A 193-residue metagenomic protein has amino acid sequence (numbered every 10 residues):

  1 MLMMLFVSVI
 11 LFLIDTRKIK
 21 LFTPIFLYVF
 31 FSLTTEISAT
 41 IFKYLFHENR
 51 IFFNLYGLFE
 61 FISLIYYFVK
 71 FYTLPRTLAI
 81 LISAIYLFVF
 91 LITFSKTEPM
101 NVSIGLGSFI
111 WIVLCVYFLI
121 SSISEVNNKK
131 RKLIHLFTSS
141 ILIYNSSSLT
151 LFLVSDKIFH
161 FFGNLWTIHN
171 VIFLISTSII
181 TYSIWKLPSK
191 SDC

Functional and structural regions predicted by a protein language model:
M1-C193: Terminal, non-globular segments
